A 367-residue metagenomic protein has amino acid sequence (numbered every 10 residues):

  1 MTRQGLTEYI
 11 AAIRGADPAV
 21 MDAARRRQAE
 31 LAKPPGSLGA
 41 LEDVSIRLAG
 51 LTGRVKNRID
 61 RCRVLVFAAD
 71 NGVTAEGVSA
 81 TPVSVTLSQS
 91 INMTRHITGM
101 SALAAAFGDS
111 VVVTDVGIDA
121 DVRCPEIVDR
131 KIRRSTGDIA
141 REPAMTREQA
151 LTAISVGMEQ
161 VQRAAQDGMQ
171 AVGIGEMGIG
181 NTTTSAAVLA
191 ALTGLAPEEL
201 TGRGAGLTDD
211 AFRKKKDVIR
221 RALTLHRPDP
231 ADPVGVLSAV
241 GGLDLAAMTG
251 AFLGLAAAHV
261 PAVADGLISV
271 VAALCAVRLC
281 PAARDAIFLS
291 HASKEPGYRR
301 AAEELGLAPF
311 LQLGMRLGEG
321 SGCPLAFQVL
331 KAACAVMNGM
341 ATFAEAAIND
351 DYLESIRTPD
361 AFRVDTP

Functional and structural regions predicted by a protein language model:
M1-P367: N-terminal loops that bind phosphate or other acidic moieties and the adjacent beta-alpha structural core
